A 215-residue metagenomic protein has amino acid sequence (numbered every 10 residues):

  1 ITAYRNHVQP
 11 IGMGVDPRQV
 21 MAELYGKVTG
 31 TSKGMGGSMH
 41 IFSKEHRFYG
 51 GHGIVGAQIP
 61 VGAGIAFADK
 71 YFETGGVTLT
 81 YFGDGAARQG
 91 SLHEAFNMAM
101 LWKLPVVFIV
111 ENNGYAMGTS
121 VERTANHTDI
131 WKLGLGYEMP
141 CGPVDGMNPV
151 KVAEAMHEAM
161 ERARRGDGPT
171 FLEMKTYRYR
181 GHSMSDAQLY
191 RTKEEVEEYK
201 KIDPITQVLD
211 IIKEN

Functional and structural regions predicted by a protein language model:
I1-W102, S120-N126, W131, G136-E138: Cofactor-binding active-site loop characterized by glycine-rich and histidine/acidic residues
V8-Q9, G114-M117, R178-R180: Short gly/pro/ser/thr-enriched loop/turn and capping motifs at secondary-structure boundaries
K70-T74, N126-E158, K201-N215: Conserved thiamine diphosphate
L92-A95, E154-E161: Glycine-rich, charged/polar anion/phosphate-binding loops that engage phosphate groups from diverse ligands
W102-E122: A short, conserved beta-to-alpha structural element at the edge of catalytic cores that scaffolds binding
I109-V110, G142-D145, V152, F171-K175: Short, conserved beta-strand edge motifs with alternating hydrophobic and charged residues
G114-T119, M139-D145, E158, L189-E197: Short beta-alpha connecting loops at secondary-structure transitions that line or flank enzyme active sites
R162-N215: Glycine/aspartate-rich loop-and-adjacent alpha/beta segment that forms the canonical ThDP
